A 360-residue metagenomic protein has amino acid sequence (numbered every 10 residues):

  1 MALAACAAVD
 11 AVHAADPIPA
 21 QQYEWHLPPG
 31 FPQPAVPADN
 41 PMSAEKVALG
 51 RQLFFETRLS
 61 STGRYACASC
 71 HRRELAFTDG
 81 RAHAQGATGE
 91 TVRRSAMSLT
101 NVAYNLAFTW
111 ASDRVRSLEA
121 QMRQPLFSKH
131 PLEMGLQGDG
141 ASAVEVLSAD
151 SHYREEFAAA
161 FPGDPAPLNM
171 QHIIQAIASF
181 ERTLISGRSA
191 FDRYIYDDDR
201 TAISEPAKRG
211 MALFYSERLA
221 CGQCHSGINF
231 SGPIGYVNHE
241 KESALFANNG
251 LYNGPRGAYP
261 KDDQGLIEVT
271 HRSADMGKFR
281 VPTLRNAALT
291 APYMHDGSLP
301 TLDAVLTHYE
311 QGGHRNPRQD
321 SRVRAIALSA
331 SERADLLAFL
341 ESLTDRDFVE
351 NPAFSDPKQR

Functional and structural regions predicted by a protein language model:
M1-D10: Bacterial N-terminal signal peptides
D16-Q124, D192-L299, A304-T307, H314-N316 (+1 more regions): Short glycine/threonine-rich turn/loop motifs
N40, A166, H295, I326-A327: Helix-turn-helix-type domain boundary/helix-start signal
F77, P125, D150, F180 (+2 more regions): A short secondary-structure junction motif
V115, E119, V144, R154 (+4 more regions): An amphipathic alpha-helix signature
M122-A160: A short, charged helix-loop
V146-I234, D335, F339: Extended surface/linker regions that mediate inter-domain or inter-protein docking in multi-component redox
G313-S331, D335, F348, P352-S355 (+1 more regions): C-terminal soluble interaction/assembly domains
